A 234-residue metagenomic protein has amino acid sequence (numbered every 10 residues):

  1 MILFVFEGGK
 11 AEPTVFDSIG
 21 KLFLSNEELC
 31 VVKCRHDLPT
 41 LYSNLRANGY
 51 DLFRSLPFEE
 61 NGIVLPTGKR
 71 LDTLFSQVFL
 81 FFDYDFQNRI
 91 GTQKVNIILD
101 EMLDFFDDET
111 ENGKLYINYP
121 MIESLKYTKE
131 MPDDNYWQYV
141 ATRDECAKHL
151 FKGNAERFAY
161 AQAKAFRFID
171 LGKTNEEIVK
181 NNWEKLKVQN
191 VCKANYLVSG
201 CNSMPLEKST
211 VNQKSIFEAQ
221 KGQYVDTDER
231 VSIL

Functional and structural regions predicted by a protein language model:
M1-L3: Extreme N-terminal starter segment of soluble prokaryotic enzymes
A11: Conserved Rossmann-like nucleotide-cofactor binding loop
T14-C34, P39-S43, E60-L234: C-terminal accessory helical subdomains adjacent to catalytic cores in phosphodiester- and nucleotide-handling enzymes
L45-E59: N-terminal carbohydrate-binding/catalytic regions of secreted carbohydrate-active enzymes
